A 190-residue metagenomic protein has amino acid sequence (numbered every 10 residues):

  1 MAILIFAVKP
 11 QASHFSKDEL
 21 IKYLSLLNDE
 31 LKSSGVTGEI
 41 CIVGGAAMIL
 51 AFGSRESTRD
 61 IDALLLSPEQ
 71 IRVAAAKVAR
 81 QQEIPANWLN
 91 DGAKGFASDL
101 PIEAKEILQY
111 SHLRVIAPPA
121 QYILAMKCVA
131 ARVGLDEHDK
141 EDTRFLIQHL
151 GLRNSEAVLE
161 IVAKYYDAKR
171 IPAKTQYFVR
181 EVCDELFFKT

Functional and structural regions predicted by a protein language model:
A2-T190: Compositionally biased terminal segments of proteins
